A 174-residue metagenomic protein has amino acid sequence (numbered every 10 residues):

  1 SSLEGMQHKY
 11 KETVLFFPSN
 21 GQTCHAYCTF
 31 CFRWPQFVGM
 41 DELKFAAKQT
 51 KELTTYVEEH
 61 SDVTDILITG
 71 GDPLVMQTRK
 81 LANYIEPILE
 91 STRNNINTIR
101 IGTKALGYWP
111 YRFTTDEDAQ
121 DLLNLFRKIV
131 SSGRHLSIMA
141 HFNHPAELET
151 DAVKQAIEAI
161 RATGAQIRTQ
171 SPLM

Functional and structural regions predicted by a protein language model:
S1-F16: N-terminal [4Fe-4S]-dependent radical SAM core
F17-P35: Local cysteine-cluster metal-coordination motifs and their immediate loop/turn environment, predominantly Fe-S cluster
A26-F30, G39-L43, D151-A152: A short secondary-structure junction signal
C28-C31, D72, L81: Phosphate-binding glycine-rich loops and their immediate beta-loop-alpha structural context
W34-I66, K80-Y84: Conserved alpha-helical substructure of the radical SAM core
P35-F37, D65-L74, K104-G107: Active-site-proximal beta-alpha loop/turn segments in soluble metabolic enzymes
K51-E58, L74-M174: Conserved AdoMet/S-adenosylmethionine-binding subsite of the radical SAM
